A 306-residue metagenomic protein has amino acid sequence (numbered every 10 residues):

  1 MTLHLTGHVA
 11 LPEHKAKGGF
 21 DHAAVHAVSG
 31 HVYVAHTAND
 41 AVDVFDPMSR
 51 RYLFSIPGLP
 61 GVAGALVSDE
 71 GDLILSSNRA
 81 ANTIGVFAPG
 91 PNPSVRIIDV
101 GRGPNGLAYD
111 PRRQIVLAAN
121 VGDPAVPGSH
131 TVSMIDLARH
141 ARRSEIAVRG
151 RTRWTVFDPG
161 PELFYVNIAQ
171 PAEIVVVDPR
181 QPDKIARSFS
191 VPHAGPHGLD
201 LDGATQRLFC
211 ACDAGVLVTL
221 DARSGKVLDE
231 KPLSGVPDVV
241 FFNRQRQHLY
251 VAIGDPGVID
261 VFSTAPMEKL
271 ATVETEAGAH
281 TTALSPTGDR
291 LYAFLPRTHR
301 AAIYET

Functional and structural regions predicted by a protein language model:
M1-T306: Predominantly soluble domains enriched in secretory-pathway, periplasmic, or organellar proteins
